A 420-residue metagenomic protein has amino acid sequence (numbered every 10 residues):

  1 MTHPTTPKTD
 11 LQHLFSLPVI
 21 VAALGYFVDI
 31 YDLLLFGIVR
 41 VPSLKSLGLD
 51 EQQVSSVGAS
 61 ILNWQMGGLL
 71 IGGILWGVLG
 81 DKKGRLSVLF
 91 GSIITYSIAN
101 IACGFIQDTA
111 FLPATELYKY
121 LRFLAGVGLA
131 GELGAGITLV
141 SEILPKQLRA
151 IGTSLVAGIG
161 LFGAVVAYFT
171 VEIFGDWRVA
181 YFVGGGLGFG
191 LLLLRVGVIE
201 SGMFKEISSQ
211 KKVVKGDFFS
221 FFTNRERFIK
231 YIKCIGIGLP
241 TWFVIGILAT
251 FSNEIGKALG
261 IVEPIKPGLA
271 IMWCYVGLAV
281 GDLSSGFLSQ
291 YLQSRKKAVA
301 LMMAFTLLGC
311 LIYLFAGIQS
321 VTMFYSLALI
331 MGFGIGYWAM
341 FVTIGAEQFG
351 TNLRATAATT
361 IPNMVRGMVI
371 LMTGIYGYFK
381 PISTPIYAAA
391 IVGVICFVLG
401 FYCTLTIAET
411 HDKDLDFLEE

Functional and structural regions predicted by a protein language model:
F36-I38, R227-A279, V369-T373: Extracytoplasmic gate region of multi-pass secondary transporters
V39-I71: Extracellular/periplasmic helix-loop-helix junction of adjacent transmembrane segments in MFS-like secondary
I71-T109: Conserved MFS/SLC helix-loop-helix module at the cytosolic interface between two early adjacent transmembrane helices
G73-G84, D282-S294: Helix-to-loop junctions at the C-terminal end of transmembrane segments in multipass secondary transporters
K82-I93, Q147, Y291-M303: Cytoplasmic membrane-interface "Motif A"-like loop-to-helix N-cap segments of 12-TM Major Facilitator Superfamily
I94-F111, A304-I318: C-terminal ends and interior cores of transmembrane alpha-helices in multi-pass membrane transporters/permeases
L121-G158: Cytoplasmic helix-loop-helix junction between adjacent transmembrane helices in 12-TM secondary transporters
L148-E172, L187, T359-T373: Glycine-rich segments within core transmembrane alpha-helices of 12-TM secondary carriers
